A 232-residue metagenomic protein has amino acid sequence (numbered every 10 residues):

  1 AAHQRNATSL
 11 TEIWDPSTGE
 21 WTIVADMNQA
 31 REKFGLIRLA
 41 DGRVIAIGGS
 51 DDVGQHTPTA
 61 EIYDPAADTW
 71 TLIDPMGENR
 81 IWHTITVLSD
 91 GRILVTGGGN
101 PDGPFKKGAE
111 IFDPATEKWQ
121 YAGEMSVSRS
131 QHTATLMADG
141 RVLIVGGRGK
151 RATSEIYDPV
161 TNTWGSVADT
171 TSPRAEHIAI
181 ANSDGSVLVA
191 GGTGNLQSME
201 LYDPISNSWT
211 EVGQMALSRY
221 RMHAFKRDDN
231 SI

Functional and structural regions predicted by a protein language model:
A1-I232: Kelch-like beta-propeller repeat domains
